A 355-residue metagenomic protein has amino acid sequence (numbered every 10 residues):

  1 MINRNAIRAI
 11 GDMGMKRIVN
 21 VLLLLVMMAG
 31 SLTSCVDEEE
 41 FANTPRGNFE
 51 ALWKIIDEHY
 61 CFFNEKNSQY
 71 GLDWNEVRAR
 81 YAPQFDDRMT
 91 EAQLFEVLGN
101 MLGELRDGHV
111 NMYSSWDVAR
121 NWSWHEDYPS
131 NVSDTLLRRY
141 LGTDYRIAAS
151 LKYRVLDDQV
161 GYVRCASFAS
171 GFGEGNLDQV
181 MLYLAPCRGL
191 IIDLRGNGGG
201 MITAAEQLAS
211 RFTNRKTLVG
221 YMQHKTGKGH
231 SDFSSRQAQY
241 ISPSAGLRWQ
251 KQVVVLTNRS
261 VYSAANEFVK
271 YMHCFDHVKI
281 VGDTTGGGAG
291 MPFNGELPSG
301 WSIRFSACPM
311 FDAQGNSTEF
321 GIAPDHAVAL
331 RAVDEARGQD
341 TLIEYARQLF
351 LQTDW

Functional and structural regions predicted by a protein language model:
M1-A42: Bacterial Sec-dependent N-terminal signal peptides
R4-I10, V26, E104, D157 (+2 more regions): Compositionally biased, low-complexity repeat tracts
N20, A148-A149, G290: Short beta-strand-initiation
L24, P83, E335: Generic anion/oxyanion-binding catalytic loop in active/binding sites
A29, L184-P186, L247: Alpha-helix termination/capping residues and helix-transition junctions
S34-H224, H230-Q237, Q252, S302 (+1 more regions): Flexible, low-complexity junctional segments that flank or bridge functional domains
V36-W53, A92, V160, G198-W355: C-terminal "post-core" interaction segments
